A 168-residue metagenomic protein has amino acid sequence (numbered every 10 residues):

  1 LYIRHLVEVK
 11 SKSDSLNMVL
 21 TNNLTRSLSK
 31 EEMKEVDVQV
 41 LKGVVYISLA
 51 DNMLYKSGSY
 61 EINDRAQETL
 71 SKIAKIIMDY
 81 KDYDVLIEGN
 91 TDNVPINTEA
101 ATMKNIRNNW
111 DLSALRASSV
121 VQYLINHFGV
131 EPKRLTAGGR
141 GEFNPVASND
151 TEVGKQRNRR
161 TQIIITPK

Functional and structural regions predicted by a protein language model:
L1-Q39: Extracellular/lumenal/periplasmic "stalk" regions immediately C-terminal to a signal peptide or transmembrane helix
E32-K34, V38, L70-D79: Short amphipathic alpha-helices and their capping/turn segments at secondary-structure boundaries
V38, V85, L135-A137: Generic structural signal for residues in well-ordered beta-strands
V40-V44: Short Gly/Ser/Thr- and Asp/Glu-enriched loop/turn motifs at secondary-structure junctions
V45-A50: Short, aliphatic-rich beta-strand segments
L54-E68, K72, Y80, N90-K168: Periplasmic OmpA-like peptidoglycan-binding domain that tethers envelope proteins to the cell wall
K75, Y83-L86: Terminal ABC-like ATPase head and other globular end-domains that cap long coiled-coil arms in SMC/Rad50/SbcC-family
